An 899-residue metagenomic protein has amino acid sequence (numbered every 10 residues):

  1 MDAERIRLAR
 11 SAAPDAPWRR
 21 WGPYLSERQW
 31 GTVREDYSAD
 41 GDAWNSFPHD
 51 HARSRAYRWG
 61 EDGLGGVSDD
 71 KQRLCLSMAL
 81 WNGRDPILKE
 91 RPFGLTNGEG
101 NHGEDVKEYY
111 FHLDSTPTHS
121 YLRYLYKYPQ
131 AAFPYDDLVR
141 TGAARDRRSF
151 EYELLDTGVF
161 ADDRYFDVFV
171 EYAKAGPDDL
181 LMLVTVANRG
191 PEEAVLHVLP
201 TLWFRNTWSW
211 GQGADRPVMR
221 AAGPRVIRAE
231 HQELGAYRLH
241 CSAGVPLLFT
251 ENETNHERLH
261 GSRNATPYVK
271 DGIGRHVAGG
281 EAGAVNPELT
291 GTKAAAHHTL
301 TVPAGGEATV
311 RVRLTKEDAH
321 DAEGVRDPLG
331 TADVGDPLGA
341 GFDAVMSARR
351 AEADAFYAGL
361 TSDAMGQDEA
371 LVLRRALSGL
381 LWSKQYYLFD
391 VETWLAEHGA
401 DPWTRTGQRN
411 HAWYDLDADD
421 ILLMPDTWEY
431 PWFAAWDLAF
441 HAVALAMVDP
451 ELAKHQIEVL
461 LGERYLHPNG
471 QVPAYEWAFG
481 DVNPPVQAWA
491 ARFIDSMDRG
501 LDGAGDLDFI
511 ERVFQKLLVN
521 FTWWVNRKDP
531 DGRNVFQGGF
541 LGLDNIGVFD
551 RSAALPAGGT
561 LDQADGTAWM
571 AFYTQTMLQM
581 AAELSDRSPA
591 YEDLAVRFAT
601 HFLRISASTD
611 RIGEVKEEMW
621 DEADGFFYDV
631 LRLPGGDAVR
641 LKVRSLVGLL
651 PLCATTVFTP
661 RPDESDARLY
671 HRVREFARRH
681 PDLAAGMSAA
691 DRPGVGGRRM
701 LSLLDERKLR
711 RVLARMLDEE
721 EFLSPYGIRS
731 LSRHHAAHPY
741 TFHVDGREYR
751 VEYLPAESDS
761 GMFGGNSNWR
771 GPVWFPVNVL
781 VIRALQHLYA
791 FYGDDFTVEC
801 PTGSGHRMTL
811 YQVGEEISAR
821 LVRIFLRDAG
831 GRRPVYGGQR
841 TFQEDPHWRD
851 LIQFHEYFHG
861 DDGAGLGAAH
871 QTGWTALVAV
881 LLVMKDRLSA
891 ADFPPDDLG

Functional and structural regions predicted by a protein language model:
M1-R58, G66, Q72-L74, A79-G899: Acidic, mature catalytic/reactive cores of soluble proteins
E61: Transition-metal
